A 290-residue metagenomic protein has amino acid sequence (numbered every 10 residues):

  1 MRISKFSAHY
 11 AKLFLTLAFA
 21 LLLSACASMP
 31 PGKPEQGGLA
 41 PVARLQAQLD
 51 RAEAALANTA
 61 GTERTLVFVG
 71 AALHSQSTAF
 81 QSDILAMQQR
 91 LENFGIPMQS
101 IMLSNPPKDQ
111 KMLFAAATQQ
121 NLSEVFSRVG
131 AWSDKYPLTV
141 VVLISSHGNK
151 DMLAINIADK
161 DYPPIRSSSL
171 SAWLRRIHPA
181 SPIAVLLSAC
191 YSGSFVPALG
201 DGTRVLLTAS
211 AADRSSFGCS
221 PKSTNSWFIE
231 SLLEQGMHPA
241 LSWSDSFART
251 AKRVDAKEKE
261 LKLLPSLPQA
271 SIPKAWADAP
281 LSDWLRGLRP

Functional and structural regions predicted by a protein language model:
R2-L15: Bacterial N-terminal signal peptides that target proteins for export
K12-S24: Bacterial N-terminal signal peptides
C26-L138, S223-S226, P280-P290: Boundary/activation segment at the start of structured domains
V67-G70, S100-S104, V140-I144, I183-L187 (+1 more regions): Structural recognition of the beta-strand scaffold that forms the well-ordered cores of secreted hydrolase catalytic
S77-F80, Q110-A115, K150-N156, G193-P197 (+2 more regions): Extracytoplasmic/secreted cell-surface and envelope-processing proteins
V129-A158, A189-S215: Active-site microenvironments of hydrolase-like enzyme catalytic domains
S146-I177: A short, glycine/acidic-enriched catalytic loop
A184, A189-S271: Active-site-proximal C-terminal subdomain of hydrolase catalytic domains
